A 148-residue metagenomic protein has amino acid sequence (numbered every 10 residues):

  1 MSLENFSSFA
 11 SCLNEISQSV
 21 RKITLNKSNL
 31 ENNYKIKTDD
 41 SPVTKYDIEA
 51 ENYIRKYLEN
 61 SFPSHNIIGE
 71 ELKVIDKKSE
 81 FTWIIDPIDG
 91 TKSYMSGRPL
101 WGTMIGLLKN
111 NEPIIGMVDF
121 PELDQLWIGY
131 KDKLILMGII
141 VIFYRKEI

Functional and structural regions predicted by a protein language model:
M1-I88: N-terminal subdomain of lithium-sensitive/metallo-dependent phosphomonoesterases centered on the IMPase/IPPase/PAP
K77-I139, F143: DPxDG-like acidic metal-binding loop motif
Y144-I148: An extended, acidic
